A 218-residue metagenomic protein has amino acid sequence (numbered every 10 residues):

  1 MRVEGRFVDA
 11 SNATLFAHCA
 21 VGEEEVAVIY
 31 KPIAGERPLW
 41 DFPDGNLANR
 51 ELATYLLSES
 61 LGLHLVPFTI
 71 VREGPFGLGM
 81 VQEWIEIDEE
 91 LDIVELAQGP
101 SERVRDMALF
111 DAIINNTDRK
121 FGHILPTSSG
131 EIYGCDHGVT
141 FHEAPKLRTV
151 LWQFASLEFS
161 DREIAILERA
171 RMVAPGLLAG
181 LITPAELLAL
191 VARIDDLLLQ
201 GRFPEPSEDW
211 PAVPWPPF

Functional and structural regions predicted by a protein language model:
M1-T117, F121-G122, S128-C135: Conserved ATP-binding subdomain of kinase catalytic cores across diverse folds
R6, A20, P43, T127-F218: C-terminal catalytic region of ATP-dependent kinase domains
